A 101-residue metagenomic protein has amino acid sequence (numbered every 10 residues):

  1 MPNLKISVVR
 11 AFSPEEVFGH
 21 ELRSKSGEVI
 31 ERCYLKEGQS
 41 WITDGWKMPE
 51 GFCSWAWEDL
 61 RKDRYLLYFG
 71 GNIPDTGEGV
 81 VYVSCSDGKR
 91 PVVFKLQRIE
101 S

Functional and structural regions predicted by a protein language model:
M1-L4, E100-S101: Long, non-globular segments of proteins
N3-S7, V93-K95: Beta-strand secondary-structure signal
K5-E21: Short, basic/aromatic beta-hairpin or loop at an interaction surface
V9-S13, W46-M48, G88, I99-S101: Generic structural motif
G19-K47: Short, flexible N-terminal segments of the mature chain
M48-D59: Short, Lys/Arg- and Gly-enriched loop/turn segments at beta-strand edges
W57-S101: Short, compact, well-ordered microdomains
